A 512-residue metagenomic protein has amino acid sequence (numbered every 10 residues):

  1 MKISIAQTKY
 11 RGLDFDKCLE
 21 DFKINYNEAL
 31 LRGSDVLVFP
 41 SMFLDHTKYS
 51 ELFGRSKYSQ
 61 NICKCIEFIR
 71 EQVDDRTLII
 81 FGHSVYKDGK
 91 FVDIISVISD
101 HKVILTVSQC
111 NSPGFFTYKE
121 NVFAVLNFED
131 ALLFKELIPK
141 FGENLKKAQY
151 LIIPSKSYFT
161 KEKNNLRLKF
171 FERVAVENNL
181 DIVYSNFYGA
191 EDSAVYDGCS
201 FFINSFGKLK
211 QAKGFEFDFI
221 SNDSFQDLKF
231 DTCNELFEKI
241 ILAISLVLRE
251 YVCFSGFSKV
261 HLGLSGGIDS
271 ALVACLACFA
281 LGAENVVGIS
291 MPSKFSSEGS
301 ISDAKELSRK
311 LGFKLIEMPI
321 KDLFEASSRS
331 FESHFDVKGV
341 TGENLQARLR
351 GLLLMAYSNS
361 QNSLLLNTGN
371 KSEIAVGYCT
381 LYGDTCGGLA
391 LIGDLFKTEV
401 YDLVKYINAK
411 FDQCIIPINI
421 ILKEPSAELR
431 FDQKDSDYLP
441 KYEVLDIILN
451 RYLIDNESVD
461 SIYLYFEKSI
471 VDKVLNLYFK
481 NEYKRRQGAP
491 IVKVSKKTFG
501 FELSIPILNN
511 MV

Functional and structural regions predicted by a protein language model:
M1-F39: N-terminal active-site segment of His-dependent metallophosphoesterases
C18, A29-L52, I80, H101 (+2 more regions): Active-site beta-strand/loop signature of hydrolases that rely on acidic residues for catalysis
K23, K119, N179, S205 (+2 more regions): ATP/NTP-dependent adenylation/nucleotidyl-transfer catalytic domains that generate, transfer, or process NMP-activated
I24-V38, N111-E177: Active-site beta-loop-alpha substructure in enzyme catalytic cores, prototypically the cysteine-centered nucleophile
L37-P40, I79-F81, L105-V107, L151-P154 (+5 more regions): General beta-strand structural signal in soluble alpha/beta enzymes
K48-G54, L133-F134, S157-R167, G342 (+1 more regions): Glycine/threonine-rich flexible loop motifs
E51-S56, I94, L166-K169, D197-F201 (+3 more regions): Short secondary-structure boundary/capping segments
K57-V125, F171-E172, V176-D218: Catalytic-core segment of enzymes that process non-peptidic bonds
